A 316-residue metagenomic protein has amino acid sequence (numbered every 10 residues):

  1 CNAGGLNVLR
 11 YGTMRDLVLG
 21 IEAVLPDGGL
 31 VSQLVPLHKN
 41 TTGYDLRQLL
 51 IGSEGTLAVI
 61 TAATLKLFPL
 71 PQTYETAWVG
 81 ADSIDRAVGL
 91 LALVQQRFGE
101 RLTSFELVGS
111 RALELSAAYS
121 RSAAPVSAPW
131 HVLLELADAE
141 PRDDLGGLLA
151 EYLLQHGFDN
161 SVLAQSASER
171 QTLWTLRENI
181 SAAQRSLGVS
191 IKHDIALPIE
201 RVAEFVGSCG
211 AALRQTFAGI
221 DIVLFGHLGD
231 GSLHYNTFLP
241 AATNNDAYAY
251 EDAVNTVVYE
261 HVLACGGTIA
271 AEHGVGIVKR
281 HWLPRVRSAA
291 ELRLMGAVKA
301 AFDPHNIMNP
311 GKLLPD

Functional and structural regions predicted by a protein language model:
C1-S104, M308: FAD-binding subdomain of flavoenzyme oxidoreductases
L19-N40, S83-D85, A203, G207 (+2 more regions): A short, flexible low-complexity segment enriched in Lys/Arg and Gly/Pro that occurs in N-terminal basic tails
I21, A63, V132-L134, H193 (+4 more regions): A structural signal for short, well-ordered beta-strand segments
G29, R280-D316: Activity-critical C-terminal alpha-helical subdomain
L30-L50, R214-Q215, D252-G266, G296: Short, hydrophobic/aliphatic alpha-helical segments
G55, Y235, D303: Conserved, mostly hydrophobic/aromatic
P69, E75-V257, H261, C265: C-terminal substrate-recognition/cap domain of FAD-linked oxidoreductases
E260-V275, A300, P304-M308: Alpha-helix capping/hinge segments and adjacent helical runs
